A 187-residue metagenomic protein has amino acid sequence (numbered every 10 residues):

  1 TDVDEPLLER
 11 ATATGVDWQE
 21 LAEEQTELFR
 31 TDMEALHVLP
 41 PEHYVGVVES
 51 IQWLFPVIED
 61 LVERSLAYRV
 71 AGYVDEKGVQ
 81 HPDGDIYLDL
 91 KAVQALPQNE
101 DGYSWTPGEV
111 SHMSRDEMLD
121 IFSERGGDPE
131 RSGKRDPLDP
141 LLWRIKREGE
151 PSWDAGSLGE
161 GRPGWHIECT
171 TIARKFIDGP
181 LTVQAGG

Functional and structural regions predicted by a protein language model:
T1-G187: NTP-dependent nucleotidyl-transfer catalytic core
